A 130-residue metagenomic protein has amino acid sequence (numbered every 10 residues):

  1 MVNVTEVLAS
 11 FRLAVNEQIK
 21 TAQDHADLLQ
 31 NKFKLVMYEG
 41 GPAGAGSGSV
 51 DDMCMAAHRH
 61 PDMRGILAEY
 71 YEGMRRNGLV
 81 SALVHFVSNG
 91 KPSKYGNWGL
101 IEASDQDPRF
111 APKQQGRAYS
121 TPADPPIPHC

Functional and structural regions predicted by a protein language model:
M1-L35: Noncatalytic carbohydrate-binding groove/subsite architecture in carbohydrate-active enzymes
H25-L28, E69, G73-N77: Alpha-helical structural signal in soluble globular domains
K34-Y38, S81-F86: Structural recognition of the beta-strand scaffold that forms the well-ordered cores of secreted hydrolase catalytic
G41: Catalytic metal-binding/acid-base residues of hydrolase active sites
G48-E69, G73-M74, V84-C130: Aromatic-rich peripheral "rim/lid" segments of glycoside hydrolase catalytic domains that contact and position glycan
